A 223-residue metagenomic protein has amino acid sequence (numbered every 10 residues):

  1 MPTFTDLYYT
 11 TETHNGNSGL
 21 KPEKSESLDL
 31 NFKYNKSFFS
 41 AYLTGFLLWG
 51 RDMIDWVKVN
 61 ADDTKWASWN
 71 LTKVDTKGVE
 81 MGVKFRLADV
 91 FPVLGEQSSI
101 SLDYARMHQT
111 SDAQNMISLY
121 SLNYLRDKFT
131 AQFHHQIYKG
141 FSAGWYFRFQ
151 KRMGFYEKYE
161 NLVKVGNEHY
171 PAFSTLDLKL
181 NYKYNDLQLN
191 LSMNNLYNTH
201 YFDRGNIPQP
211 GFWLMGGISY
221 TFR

Functional and structural regions predicted by a protein language model:
M1, Y34-F38, V90-Q97, K128 (+4 more regions): Strand-connecting loop/turn motifs
M1-G50, V59-L87, S121-D127, H169-T175: Outer-membrane beta-barrel signature, preferentially recognizing the C-terminal barrel domain of Gram-negative
T3-T11, M53-D62, G95, M107-L119 (+2 more regions): Outer-membrane beta-barrel translocator domains and adjoining extracellular loop/strand segments of Gram-negative
S25, F141, W145, A172-S174 (+1 more regions): A structural signal for the main folded, soluble domain(s) of proteins
N31, Q132, K179: Short, surface-exposed charged micro-motifs
G45-W49, A67-E157, Y197, G217-S219: Gram-negative outer-membrane beta-barrel transporters
W49-R51, A88, K151-K158, V163 (+1 more regions): C-terminal beta-signal and adjacent terminal beta-strands/loops of Gram-negative outer-membrane beta-barrel proteins
